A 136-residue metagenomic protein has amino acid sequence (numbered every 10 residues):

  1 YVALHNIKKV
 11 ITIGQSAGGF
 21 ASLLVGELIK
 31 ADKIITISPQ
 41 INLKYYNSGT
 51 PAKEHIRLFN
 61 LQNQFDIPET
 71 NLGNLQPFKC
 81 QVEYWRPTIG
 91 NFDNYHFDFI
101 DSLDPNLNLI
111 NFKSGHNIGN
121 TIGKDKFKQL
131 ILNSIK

Functional and structural regions predicted by a protein language model:
Y1-K8, G123: Helix-loop module immediately N-terminal to the HCX5R catalytic loop in PTP-like cysteine phosphatase domains
N6-S16: Alpha/beta-hydrolase fold nucleophile elbow
T12, T36, Y84-R86: Structural beta-sheet core signal
G14-G26: Glycine-rich nucleophile elbow surrounding the catalytic serine of serine-hydrolase chemistry
S16, Q40, T88: Residue-level signal for short, function-critical loop segments
L24-I34: Conserved hydrolase catalytic core segment
T36-N47: Active-site nucleophile loop of the alpha/beta-hydrolase fold
N47, P51-I122, Q129, S134-I135: The feature captures the conserved acid-bearing segment of alpha/beta-hydrolase catalytic domains
